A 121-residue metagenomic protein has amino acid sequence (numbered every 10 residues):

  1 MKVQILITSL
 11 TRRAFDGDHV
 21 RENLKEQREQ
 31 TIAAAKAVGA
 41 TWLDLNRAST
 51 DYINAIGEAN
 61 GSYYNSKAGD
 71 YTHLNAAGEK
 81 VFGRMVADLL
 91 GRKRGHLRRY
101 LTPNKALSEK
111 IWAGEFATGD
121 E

Functional and structural regions predicted by a protein language model:
M1-V3: A short helix->loop->beta-strand "cap" motif at the edges of active sites that frequently abuts
S9-E121: Catalytic His-Asp segment of secreted/periplasmic serine-dependent ester chemistry enzymes
